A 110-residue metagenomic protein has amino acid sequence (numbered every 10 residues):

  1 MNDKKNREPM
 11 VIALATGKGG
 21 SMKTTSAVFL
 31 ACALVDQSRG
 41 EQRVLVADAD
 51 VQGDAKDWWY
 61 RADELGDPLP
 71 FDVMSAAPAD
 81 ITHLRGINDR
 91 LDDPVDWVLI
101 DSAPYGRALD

Functional and structural regions predicted by a protein language model:
M1-D110: P-loop NTP-binding core
